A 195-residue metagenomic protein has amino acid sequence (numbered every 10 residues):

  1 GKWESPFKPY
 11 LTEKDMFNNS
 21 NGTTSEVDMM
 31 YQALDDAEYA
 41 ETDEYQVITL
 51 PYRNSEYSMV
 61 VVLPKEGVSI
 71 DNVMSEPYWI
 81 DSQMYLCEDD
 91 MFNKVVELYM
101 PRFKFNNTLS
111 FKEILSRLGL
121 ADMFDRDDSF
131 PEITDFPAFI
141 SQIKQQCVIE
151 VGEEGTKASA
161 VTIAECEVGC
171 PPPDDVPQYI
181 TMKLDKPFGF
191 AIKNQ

Functional and structural regions predicted by a protein language model:
G1-Q195: Mature hydrolase/peptidase catalytic cores and their serpin-fold inhibitory cores, especially in secreted
